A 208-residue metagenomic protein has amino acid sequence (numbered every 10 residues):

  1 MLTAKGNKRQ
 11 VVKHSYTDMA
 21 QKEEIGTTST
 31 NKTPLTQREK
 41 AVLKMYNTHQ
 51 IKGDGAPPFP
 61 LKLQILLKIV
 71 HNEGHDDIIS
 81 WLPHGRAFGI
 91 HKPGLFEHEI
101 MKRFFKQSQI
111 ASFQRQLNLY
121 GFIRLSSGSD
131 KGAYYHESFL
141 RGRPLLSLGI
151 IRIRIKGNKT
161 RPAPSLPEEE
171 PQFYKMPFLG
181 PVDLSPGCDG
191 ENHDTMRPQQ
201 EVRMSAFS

Functional and structural regions predicted by a protein language model:
M1-S208: Extended low-complexity, intrinsically disordered regulatory tracts
